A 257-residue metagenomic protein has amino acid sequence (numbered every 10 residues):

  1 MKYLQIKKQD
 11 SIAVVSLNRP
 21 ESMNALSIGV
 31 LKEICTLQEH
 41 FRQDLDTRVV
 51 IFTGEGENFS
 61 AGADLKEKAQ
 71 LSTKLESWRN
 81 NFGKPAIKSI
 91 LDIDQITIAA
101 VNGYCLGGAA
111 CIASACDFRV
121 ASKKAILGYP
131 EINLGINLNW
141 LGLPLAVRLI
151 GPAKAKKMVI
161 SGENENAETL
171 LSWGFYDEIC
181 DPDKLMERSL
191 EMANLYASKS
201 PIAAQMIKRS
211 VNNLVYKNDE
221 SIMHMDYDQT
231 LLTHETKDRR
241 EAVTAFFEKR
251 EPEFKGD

Functional and structural regions predicted by a protein language model:
M1-A13, D44, G162-E168, D183 (+1 more regions): C-terminal alpha-helix plus adjacent terminal tail
M1-E55, Q70: Conserved CoA-thioester-binding segment of acyl-CoA-metabolizing enzymes
V15, R19, I34, F52 (+6 more regions): Terminal peptide-recognition signature
E21, G29-V30, D64-A69, I112-A115 (+2 more regions): Short, glycine/charged-enriched secondary-structure capping and boundary segments
V30-E33, F82, I112, L185 (+1 more regions): Hydrophobic alpha-helical membrane-association signature
Q43-D46, G54-S89, C105, G135 (+1 more regions): Glycine- (often His-adjacent) and acidic-residue-rich active-site loop that binds/positions the CoA thioester
S89-I202, T236, E241-T244, R250: Crotonase-fold acyl-CoA enzyme core
